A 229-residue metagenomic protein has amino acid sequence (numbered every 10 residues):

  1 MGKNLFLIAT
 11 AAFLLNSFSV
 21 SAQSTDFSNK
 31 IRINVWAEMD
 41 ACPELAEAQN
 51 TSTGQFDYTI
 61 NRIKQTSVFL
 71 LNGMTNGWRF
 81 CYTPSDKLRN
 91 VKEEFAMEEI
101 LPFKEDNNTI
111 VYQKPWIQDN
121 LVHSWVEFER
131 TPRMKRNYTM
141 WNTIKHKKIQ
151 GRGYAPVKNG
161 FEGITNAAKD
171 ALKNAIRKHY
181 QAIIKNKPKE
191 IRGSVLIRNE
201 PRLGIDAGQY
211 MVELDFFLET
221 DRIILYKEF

Functional and structural regions predicted by a protein language model:
M1-I8: Bacterial N-terminal signal peptides that target proteins for export
N4, F13, G153-A155: Compositionally biased, intrinsically disordered low-complexity regions
I8-N16: Bacterial N-terminal signal peptides
F18-F229: Domain-level marker for long, solvent-exposed, non-transmembrane regions
